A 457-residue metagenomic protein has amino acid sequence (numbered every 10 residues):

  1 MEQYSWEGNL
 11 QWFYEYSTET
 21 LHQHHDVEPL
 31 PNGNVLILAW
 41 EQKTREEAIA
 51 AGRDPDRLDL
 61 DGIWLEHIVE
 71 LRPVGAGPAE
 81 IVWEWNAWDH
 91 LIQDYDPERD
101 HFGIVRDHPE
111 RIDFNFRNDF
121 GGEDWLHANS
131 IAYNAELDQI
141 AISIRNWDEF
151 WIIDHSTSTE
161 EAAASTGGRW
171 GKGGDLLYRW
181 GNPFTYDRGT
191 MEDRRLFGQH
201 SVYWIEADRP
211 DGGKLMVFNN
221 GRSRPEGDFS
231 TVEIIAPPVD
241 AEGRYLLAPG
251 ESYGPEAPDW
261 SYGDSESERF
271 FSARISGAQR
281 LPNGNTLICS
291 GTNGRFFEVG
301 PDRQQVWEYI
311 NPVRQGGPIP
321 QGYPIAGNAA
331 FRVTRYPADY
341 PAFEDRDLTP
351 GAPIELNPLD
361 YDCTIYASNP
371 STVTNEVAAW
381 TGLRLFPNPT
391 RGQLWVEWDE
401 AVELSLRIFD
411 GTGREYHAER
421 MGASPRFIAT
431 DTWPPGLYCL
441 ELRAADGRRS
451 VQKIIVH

Functional and structural regions predicted by a protein language model:
M1-S371: Histidine-/acidic-rich catalytic cores in large beta-rich domains
W180, V373-N375, M421: Short clusters of hydrophobic/aromatic residues that line enzyme substrate/ligand-binding pockets
A367-T381: Low-complexity, Pro/Thr/Ser/Gly/Ala-rich linker/spacer regions in secreted, extracellular modular proteins
V377-F386, T390-H457: C-terminal outer-membrane/trafficking sorting elements
